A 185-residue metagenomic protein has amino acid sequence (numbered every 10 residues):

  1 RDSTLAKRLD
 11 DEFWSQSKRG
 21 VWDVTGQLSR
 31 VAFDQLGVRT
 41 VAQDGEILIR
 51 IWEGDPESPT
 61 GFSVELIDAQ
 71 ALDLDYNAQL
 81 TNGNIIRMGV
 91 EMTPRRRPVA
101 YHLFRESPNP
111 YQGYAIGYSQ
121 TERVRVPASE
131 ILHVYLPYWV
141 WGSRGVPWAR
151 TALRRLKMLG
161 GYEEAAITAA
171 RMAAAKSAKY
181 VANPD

Functional and structural regions predicted by a protein language model:
R1-Q43, W52-E57: Extended, helix-rich architectural segments
R30-A32, V38-D185: Structured, contiguous alpha/beta core segments that scaffold functional sites
